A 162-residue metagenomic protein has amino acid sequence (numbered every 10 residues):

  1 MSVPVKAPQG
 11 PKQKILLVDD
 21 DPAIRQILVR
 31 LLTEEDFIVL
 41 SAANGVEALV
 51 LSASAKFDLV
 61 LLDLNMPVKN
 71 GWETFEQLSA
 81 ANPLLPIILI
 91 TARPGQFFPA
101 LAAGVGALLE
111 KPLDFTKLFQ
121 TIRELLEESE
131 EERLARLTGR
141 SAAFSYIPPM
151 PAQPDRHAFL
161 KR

Functional and structural regions predicted by a protein language model:
S2, E128-R162: CheY-like receiver
P22-L40: Two-component/phosphorelay signaling modules centered on CheY-like receiver
A43-E47, N70-E73: Acidic catalytic/metal-coordinating carboxylates
V50, W72-L84: Short amphipathic alpha-helix used as the core "switch/output" element in two-component signaling
D63: Active-site residues of response regulator receiver
M66: Receiver (REC) domain active-site loop signature in two-component systems and cognate sites in sensor histidine kinases
E73, R93-E110, K117-Q120: Alpha4 helix (beta4-alpha4-beta5 surface) of REC/receiver domains from two-component response regulators
I88-I90: Hydrophobic/aromatic residues positioned on beta-strands within the core alpha/beta folds
